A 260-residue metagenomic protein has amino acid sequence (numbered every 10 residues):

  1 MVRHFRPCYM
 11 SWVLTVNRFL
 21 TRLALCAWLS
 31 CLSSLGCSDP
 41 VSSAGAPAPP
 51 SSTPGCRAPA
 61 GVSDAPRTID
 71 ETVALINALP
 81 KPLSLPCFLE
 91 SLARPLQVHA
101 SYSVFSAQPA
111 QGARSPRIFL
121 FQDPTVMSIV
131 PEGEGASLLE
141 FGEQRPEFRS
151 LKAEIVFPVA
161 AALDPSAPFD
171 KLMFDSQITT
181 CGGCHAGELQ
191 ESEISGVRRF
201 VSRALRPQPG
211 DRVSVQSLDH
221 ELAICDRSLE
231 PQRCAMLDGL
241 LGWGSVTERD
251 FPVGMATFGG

Functional and structural regions predicted by a protein language model:
M1-L20: N-terminal secretory signal peptides that target proteins for export/translocation
H4, C26-L29, A46-P50: Short stretches within intrinsically disordered, low-complexity N-terminal or propeptide regions
T21-A24, V41-G45, G55-R57, L75: Short, intrinsically disordered, low-complexity terminal segments
R22-S34: Bacterial N-terminal signal peptides
L35-S51: Ser/Thr-rich, Pro/Gly/Ala-heavy low-complexity intrinsically disordered linkers and tails of secreted extracellular
P49-S176, R199-G260: Extracytoplasmic c-type cytochrome modules immediately beyond a signal peptide or single-pass transmembrane anchor
I178-L189: The canonical Cys-X-X-Cys-His
E191-G196: Short Cys/His-rich "knuckle" micro-motifs
